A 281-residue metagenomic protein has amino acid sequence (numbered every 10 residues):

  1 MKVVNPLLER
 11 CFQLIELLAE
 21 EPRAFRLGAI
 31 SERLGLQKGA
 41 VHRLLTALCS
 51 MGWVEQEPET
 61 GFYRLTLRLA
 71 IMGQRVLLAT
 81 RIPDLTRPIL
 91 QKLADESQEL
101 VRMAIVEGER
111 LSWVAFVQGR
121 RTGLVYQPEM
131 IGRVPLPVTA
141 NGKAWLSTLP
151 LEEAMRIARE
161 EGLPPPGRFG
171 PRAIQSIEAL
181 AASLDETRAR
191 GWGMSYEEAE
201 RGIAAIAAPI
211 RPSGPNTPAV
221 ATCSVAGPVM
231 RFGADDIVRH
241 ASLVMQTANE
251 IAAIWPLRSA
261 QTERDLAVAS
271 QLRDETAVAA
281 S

Functional and structural regions predicted by a protein language model:
M1-D84, Q91, N249-L257, T276-A279: N-terminal helix-turn-helix
V54-Q56, M103-A104, I210: A structural signal for short hydrophobic beta-strand segments in well-ordered beta-sheet cores
T60, R64-L163: Amphipathic alpha-helical effector-binding/dimerization core of metabolite-sensing transcriptional regulators
G123-R201, S270, T276: Short, solvent-exposed recognition segments
G170-E250, A267: Extended hydrophobic
P256-S281: Short, highly charged C-terminal tails/helix-capping segments
